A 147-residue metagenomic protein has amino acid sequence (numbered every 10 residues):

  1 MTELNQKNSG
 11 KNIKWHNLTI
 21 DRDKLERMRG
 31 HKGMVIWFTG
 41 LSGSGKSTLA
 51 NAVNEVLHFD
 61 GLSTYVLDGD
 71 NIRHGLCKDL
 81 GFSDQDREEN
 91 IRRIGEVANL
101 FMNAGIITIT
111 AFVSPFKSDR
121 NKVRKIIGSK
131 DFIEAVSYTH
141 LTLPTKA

Functional and structural regions predicted by a protein language model:
M1-A111, P115-S137: Glycine-rich phosphate-binding loop of ATP-dependent small-molecule kinases
H140-A147: Single conserved hydrophobic/aromatic residue that forms the stacking wall/gate of nucleotide- or nucleobase-binding
